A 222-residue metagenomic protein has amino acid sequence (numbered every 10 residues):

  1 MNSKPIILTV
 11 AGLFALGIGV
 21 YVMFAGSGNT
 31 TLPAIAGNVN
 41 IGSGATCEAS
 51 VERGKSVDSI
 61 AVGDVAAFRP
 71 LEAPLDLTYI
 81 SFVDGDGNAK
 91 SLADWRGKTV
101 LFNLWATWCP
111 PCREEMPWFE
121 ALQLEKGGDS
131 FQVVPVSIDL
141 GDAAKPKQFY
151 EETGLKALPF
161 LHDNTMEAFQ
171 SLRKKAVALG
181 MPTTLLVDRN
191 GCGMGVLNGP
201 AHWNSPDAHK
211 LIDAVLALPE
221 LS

Functional and structural regions predicted by a protein language model:
M1-L77: N-terminal targeting signals for export/organelle localization
R69-P74, Y79-V100, F169: A short beta-strand-turn-helix
R96-G97, L104-A121: Conserved redox-active cysteine motifs that mediate thiol-disulfide chemistry, especially di-cysteine Cys-X(1-2)-Cys
G97-V100, D129-Q132, K156-L158: Loop/turn elements at helix/coil->beta-strand transitions in domains of secreted/extracellular proteins
V100-F102, V134-V136, L185: Conserved hydrophobic packing residues within short motifs/helices of P-loop NTPase cores of ABC-family ATPases
R113-G154, T165-L172: Structural microenvironment flanking redox-active thiols in thiol-disulfide oxidoreductases
E152-A157, D163-A214: Thiol/disulfide oxidoreductase modules built on the thioredoxin-like
P219-S222: Short, solvent-exposed mixed-charge patches
